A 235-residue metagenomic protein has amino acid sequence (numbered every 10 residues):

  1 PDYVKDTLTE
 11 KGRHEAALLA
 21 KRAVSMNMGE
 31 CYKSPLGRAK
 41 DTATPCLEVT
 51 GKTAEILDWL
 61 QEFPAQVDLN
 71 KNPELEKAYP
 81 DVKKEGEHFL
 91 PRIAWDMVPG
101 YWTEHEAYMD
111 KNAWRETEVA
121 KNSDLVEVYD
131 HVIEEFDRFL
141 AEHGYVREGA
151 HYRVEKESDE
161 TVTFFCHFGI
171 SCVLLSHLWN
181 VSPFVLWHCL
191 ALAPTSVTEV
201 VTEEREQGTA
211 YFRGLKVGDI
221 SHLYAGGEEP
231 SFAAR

Functional and structural regions predicted by a protein language model:
P1-Q61: Active-site-proximal alpha-helix that buttresses catalytic centers in soluble enzyme cores
T9, R13, L36, L125-I133 (+1 more regions): Amphipathic, non-transmembrane alpha-helical scaffold segments
A17-V24, I133-E148: Generic structural signal for well-ordered alpha-helical scaffold segments
L19-M28, Q66-N70, F89-M97, T198-E204: Low-complexity, flexible helical/coil segments
M28-P35, H151, T161-F164: Short glycine-rich phosphate-binding loop at a beta-alpha junction
G51-H143: Phosphate-handling substructures
F63-K83, E142, V146, A150-T161 (+1 more regions): Acidic, low-complexity terminal tails and accessory targeting/binding regions of phosphate-metabolizing enzymes
H167: Short, conserved phosphate/pyrophosphate- and ester-handling motifs at nucleotide-, phospho-/glycolipid
